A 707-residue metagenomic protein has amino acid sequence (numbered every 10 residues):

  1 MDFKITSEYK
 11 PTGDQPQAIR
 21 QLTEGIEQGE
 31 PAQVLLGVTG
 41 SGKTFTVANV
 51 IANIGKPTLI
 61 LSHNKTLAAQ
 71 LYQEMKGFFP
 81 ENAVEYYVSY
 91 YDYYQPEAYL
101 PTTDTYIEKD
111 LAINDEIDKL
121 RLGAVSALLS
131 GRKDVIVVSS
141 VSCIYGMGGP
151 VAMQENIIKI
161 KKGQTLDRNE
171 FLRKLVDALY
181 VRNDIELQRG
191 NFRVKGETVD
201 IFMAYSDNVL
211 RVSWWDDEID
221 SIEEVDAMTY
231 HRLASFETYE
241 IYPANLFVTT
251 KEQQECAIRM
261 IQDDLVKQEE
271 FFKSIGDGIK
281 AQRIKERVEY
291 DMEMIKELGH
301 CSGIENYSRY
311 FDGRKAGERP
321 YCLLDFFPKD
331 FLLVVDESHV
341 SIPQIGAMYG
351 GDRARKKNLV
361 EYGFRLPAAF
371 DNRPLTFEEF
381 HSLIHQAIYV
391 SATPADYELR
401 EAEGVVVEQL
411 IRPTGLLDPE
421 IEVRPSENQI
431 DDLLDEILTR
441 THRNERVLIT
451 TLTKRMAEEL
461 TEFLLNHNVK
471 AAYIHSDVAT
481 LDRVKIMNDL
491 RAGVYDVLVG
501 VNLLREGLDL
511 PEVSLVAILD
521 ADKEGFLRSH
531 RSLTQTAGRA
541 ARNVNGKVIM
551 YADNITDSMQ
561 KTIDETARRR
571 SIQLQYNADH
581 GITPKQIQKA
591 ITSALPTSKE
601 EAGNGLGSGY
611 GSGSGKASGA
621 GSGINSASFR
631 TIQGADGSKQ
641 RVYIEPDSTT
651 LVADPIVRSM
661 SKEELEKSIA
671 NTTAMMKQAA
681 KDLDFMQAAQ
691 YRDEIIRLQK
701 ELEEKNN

Functional and structural regions predicted by a protein language model:
M1-D2, T439, Q575, D579-Q690 (+1 more regions): Acidic, low-complexity intrinsically disordered tails
M1-T592, P596, S608, K616: ASCE RecA-like P-loop NTPase motor cores that couple ATP hydrolysis to mechanical translocation on nucleic acids
